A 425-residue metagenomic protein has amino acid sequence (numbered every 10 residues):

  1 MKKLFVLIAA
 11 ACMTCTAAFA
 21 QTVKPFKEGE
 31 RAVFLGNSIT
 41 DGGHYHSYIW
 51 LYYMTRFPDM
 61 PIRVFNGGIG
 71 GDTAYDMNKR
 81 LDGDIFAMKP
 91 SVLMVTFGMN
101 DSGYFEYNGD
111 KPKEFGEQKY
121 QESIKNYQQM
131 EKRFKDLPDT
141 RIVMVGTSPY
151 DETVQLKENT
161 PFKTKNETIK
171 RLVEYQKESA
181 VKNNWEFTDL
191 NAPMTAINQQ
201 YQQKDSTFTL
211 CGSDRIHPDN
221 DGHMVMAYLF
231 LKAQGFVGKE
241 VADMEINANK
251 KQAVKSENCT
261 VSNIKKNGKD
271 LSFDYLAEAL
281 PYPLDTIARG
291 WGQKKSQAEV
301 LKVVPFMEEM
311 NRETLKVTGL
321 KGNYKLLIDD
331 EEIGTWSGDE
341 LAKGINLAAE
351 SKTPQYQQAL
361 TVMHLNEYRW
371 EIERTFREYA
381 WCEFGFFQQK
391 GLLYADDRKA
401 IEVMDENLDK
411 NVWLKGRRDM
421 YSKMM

Functional and structural regions predicted by a protein language model:
M1-T22: Bacterial Sec-dependent N-terminal signal peptides
K3, G68-G71: Short, flexible loop/turn elements at secondary-structure junctions
I8, C12, G36, F97 (+1 more regions): Residues that line or immediately flank small-molecule/substrate-binding pockets and catalytic motifs
Q21-A32: Membrane/wall-proximal cationic-aromatic binding patches
F26, S47-R63, D72-M224, Y228-M425: Alpha-helical cap/lid subdomain in secreted, periplasmic, or secretory-pathway luminal O-acyl-processing enzymes
E30-H44, G70-T73: Catalytic nucleophile-elbow at a beta strand-turn-alpha helix junction centered on a G-D-S/GDSL motif, marking
F34-L35, N66, M144: A structural signal for the hydrophobic beta-strands that form the central parallel beta-sheet of Rossmann-like
